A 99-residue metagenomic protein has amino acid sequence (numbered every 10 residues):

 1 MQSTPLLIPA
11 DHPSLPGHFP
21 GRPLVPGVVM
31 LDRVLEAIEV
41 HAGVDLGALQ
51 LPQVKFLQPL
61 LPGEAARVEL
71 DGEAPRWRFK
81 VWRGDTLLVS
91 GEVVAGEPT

Functional and structural regions predicted by a protein language model:
M1-V25: Catalytic strand-loop segment that frames the active site of acyl-thioester-processing enzymes
S3-P5, R67-E69, R78-K80: Beta-strand secondary-structure signal
R22-P26, M30-D32, A37-E39: Compact, glycine-rich, soluble single-domain proteins
L35-E69: Hydrophobic beta-strand-centered segment that forms part of the acyl-chain substrate-binding groove
P62, D71-T99: HotDog/MaoC-like acyl-thioester-processing domains
